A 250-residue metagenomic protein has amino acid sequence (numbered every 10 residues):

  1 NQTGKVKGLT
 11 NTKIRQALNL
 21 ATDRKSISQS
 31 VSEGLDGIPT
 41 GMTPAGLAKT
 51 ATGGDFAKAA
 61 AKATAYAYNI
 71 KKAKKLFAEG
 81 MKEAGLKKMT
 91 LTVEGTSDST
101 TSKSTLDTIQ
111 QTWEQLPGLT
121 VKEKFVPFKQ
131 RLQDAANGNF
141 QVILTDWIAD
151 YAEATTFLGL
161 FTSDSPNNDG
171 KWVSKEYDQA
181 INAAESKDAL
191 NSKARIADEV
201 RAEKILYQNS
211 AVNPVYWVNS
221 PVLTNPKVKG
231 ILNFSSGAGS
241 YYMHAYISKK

Functional and structural regions predicted by a protein language model:
N1-G41, K88-T100, A189-Q208: Alpha-helical secondary-structure segments
G8, S26-V31, K129-S163, L206-Y207: Pocket-flanking alpha-helical
N11, R15, N19, R24 (+9 more regions): Extracytoplasmic/secreted envelope proteins and their assembly/folding machinery, especially bacterial periplasmic
K13-Q16, S28-Q29, A65-Y66, T120-R131 (+2 more regions): Extracytoplasmic/peripheral linker and loop segments enriched in polar/acidic and small residues with frequent Thr/Pro
I38-E79, S99-S102, L190: Structural transition elements
A78-A149, S220: Ligand/substrate-recognition segments at binding pockets and active sites
V222-K250: Long beta-strand-rich cores associated with HINT superfamily self-processing modules
